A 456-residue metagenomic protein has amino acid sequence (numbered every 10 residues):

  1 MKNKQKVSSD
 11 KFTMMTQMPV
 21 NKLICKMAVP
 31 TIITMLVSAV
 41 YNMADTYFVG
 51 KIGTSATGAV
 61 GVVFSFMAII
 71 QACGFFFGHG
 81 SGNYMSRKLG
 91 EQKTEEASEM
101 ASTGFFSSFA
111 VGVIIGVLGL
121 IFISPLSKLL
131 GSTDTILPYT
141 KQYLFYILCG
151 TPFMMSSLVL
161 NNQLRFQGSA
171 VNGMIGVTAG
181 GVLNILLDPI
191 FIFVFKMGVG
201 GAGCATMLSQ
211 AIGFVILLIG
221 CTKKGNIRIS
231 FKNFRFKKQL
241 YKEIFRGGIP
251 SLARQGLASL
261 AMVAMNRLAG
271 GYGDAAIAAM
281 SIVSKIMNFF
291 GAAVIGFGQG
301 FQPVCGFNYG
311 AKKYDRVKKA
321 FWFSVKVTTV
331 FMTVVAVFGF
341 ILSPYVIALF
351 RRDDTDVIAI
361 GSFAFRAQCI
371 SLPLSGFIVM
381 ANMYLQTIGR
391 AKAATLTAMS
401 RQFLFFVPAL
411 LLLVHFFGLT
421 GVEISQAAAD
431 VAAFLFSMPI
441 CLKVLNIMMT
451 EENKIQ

Functional and structural regions predicted by a protein language model:
M1-A28, M85-P152, V194-I249, C305-S371 (+1 more regions): Short alpha-helical transmembrane segments in multi-pass integral membrane proteins
M15-Y47, K51-I52, A68-G80, Y84 (+6 more regions): N-terminal transmembrane alpha-helices
K26-D45, Y146, G180, S209-G213 (+4 more regions): Transmembrane helical elements of multi-pass membrane transporters/channels
L36, V40-G58, S127-D134, I190-M197 (+4 more regions): Helix-terminus/linker motif at the lipid-water interface of multi-pass membrane proteins
F48-A68, T135-Y139, V199-A202, L240-G247 (+5 more regions): Interfacial/gating helices of multi-pass transporter permease domains
T57-V117, M154-G173, N266, A279-S343 (+1 more regions): Small-residue-rich hydrophobic transmembrane alpha-helices
I69-A72, N184-P189, F214-L218, F289-A292 (+3 more regions): Hydrophobic transmembrane alpha-helices of multi-pass small-molecule transporters
G78, I147-R165, I175-G181, A202-V215 (+4 more regions): Short runs within selected transmembrane alpha-helices of multi-pass transporters and secretion channels
